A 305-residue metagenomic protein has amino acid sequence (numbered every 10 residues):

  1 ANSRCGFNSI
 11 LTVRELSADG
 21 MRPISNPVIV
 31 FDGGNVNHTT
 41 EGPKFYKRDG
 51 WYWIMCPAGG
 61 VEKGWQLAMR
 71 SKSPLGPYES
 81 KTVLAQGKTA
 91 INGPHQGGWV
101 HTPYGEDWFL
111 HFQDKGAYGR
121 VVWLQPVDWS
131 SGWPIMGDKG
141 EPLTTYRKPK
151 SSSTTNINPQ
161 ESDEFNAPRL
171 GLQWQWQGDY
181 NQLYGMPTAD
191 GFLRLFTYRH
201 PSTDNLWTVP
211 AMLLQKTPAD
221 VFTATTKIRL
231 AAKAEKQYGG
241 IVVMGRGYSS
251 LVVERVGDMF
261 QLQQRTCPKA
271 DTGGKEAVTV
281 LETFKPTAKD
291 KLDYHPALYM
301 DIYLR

Functional and structural regions predicted by a protein language model:
A1-R305: Carbohydrate-active catalytic/glycan-binding domains of CAZyme proteins, especially the secreted or lumenal ectodomains
